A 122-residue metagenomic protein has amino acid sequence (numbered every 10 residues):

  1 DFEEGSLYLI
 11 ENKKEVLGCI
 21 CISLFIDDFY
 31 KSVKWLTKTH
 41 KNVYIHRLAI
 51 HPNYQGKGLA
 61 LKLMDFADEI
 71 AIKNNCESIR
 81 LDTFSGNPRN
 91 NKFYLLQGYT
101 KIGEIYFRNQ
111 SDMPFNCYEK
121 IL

Functional and structural regions predicted by a protein language model:
D1-L7: Active-site rim helix/loop that mediates acceptor-substrate recognition in acyltransferases
G5, C19, M113-C117: Short hydrophobic/aromatic beta-strand or adjacent loop that forms the aromatic wall/cage of a ligand/substrate-binding
E15-G18, R89: Glycine-rich acetyl-CoA-binding "A-motif" of GNAT/NAT acetyltransferases
C21-R47, Q55, N109: Conserved acyl-donor/pantetheine-binding loop and adjacent beta-alpha core of acyl/acetyltransferases and related
T39, E77, F84-N91, L96-Q97 (+1 more regions): C-terminal "cap" of GNAT-fold acetyltransferases
R47-I50, G56-E69, K92-L96: Conserved acetyl-CoA-binding loop-helix of GNAT-fold acetyltransferases
M64, A71-T83: Conserved GNAT acetyl-CoA-binding A-motif
